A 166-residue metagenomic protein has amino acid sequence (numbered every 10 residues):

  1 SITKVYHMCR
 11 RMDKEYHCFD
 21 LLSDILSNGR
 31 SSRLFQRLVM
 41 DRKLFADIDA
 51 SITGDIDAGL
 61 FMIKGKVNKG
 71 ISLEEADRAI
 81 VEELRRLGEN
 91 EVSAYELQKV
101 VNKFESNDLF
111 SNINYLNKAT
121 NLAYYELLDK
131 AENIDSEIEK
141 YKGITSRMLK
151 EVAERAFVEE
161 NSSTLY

Functional and structural regions predicted by a protein language model:
S1-R10, Q36-I144, E160-Y166: M16 family metallopeptidases and their MPP-like homologs
K4, D13-L26, F35-Q36: Active/ligand-binding-proximal structured segments within catalytic/core domains that scaffold catalytic residues
F19-G29, A79-L87: Bilobed periplasmic-binding protein/Venus flytrap-like ligand-binding cleft at the lobe interface of extracytoplasmic
D20, L149, T164: Short, conserved catalytic/metal-binding micro-motifs enriched in Asp/Glu and His
R147-E154: Mature hydrolase/peptidase catalytic cores and their serpin-fold inhibitory cores, especially in secreted
A156-V158: C-terminal accessory nucleic-acid interaction domains of nucleic acid-metabolism proteins
